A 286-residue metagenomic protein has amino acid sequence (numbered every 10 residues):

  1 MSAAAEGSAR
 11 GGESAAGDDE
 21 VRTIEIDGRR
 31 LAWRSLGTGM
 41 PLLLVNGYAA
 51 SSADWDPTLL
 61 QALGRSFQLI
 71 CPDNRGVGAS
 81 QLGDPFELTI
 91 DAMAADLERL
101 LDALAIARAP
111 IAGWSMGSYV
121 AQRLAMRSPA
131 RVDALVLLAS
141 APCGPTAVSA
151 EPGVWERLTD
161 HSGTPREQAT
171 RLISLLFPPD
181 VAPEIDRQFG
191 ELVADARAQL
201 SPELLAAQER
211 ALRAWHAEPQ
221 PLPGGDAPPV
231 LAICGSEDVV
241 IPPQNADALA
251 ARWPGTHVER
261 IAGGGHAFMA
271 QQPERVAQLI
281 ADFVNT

Functional and structural regions predicted by a protein language model:
R29-Q81: Conserved HGGG/HGGXW glycine-rich cap/lid loop of the alpha/beta-hydrolase fold
I70-A112, Q278: Active-site loop/oxyanion-hole signature of alpha/beta-hydrolase fold enzymes
G113, G117, A121: Gly/Ala-rich beta-loop-alpha elbow adjacent to hydrolase catalytic centers
Q122, M126, D133-G163: Flexible "cap/lid" loop of the alpha/beta hydrolase fold
T146, E167-P221: Conserved alpha/beta-hydrolase catalytic His-Asp/Glu region
D226, A232-C234: Short beta-strand/loop motif that positions the catalytic acidic residue of the alpha/beta-hydrolase fold
E237-I241: Acidic catalytic loop of the alpha/beta-hydrolase fold
G264-P273, A277: Catalytic histidine-centered segment of alpha/beta-hydrolase-like enzymes
